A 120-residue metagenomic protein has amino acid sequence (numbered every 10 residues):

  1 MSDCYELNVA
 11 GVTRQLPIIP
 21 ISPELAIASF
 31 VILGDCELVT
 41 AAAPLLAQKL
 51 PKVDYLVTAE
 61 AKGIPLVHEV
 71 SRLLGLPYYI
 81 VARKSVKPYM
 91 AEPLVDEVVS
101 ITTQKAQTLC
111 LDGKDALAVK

Functional and structural regions predicted by a protein language model:
M1-V53: Active-site-facing substrate-recognition patch
A43-L45, L66-V67, T108-G113: A generic local structural motif
Q48, S71, K114-A116: Structural motif
P51-K52, G75, Y79: Solvent-exposed, well-ordered amphipathic alpha-helical segments that flank/support binding or catalytic loops
V53-E60: Short glycine-rich phosphate-binding loop at a beta-alpha junction
E60-L66: Gly/Ser/Thr-rich loops at beta-strand to alpha-helix junctions that form or flank small-molecule/cofactor-binding
L66-G75: Short Gly/Thr/Asp-enriched flexible loops that form oxyanion-binding sites at enzyme active sites
Y78-K120: Short, glycine/charge-rich flexible loops or terminal/linker lids adjacent to PRPP-binding catalytic cores
